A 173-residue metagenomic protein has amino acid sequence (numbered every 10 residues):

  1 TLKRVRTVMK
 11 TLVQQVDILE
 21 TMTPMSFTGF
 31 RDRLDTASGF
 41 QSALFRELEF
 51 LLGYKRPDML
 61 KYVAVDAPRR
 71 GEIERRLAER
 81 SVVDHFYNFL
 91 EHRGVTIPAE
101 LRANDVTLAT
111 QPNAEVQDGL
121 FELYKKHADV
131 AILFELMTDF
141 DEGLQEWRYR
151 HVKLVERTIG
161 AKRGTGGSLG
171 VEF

Functional and structural regions predicted by a protein language model:
R6-R157: Charged, well-structured binding/catalytic surfaces in domain cores that contact anionic ligands
R150, G166-F173: Charge-dense, extended regions
I159-K162: Sequence/structural signature of long amphipathic alpha-helices that form protein-protein interaction faces
